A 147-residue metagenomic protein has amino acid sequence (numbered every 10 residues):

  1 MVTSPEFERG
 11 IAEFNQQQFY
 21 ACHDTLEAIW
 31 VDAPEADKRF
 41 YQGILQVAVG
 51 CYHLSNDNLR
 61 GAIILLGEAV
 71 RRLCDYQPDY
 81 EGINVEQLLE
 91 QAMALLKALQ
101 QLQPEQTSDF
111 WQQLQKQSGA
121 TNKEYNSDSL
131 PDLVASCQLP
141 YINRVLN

Functional and structural regions predicted by a protein language model:
A12-E13, L45, Y52: Residue-level signature for tetratricopeptide repeat
L45-Q46, P78-Q100: TPR/TPR-like alpha-solenoid helical repeat scaffolds
C51-N56, E90-D109: Alpha-helical linker/edge segments of TPR/alpha-solenoid repeat scaffolds and analogous pre-/post-domain helices
L59-Q77: TPR/TPR-like (Sel1-like) alpha-helical repeat modules
L99-N147: A hydrophobic membrane-anchoring alpha-helix module
